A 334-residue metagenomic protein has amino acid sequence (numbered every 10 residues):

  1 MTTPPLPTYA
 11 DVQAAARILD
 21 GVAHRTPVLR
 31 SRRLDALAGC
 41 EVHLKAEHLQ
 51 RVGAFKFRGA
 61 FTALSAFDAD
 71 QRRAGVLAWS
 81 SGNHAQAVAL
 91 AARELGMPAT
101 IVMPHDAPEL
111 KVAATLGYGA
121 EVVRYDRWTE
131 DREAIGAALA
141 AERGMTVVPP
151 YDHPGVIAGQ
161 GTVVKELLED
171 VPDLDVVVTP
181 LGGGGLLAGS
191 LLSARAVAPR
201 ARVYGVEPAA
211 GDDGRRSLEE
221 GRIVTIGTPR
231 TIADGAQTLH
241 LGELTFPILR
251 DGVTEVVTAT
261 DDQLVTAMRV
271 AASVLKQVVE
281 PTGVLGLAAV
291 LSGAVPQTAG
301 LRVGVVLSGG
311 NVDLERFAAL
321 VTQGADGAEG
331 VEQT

Functional and structural regions predicted by a protein language model:
M1-T334: PLP-dependent amino-acid enzyme catalytic core
